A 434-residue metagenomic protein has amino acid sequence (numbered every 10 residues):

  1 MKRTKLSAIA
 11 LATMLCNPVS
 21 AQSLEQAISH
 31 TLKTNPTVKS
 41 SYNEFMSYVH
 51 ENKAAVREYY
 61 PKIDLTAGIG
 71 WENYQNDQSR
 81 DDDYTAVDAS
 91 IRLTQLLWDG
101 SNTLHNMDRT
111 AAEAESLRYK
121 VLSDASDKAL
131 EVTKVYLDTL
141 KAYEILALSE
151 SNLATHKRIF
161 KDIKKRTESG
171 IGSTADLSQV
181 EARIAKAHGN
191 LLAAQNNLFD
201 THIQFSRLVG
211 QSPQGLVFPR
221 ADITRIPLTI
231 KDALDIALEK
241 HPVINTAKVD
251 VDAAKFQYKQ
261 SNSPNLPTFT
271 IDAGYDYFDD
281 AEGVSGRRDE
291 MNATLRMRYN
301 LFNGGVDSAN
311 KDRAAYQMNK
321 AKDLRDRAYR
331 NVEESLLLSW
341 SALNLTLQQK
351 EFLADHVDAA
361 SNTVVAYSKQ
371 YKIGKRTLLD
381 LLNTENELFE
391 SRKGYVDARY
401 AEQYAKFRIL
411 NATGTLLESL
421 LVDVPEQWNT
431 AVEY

Functional and structural regions predicted by a protein language model:
M1-S20: Gram-negative bacterial Sec-dependent N-terminal signal peptides
R3, D127-I236, D250, S339-A342 (+3 more regions): Periplasmic alpha-helical coiled-coil/stalk elements that build and connect Gram-negative outer-membrane
S20-D64, G68, L97, S173 (+7 more regions): Bacterial Sec-pathway N-terminal export signals of envelope proteins
K39, K62-Y84, T94-S123, N245 (+4 more regions): Small/polar (Gly/Ser/Thr/Ala-rich) solvent-exposed segments that form structured loops/beta-strands/short helices used
S40-A55, D124, K128-S149, R158 (+5 more regions): Amphipathic alpha-helical coiled-coil segments
N73, G394-Y434: Acidic, low-complexity, intrinsically disordered peripheral segments
A86-D88, K134, Q179, D232 (+2 more regions): Transmembrane beta-barrel architecture of outer-membrane proteins
S90-R92, Y136, T270, T294-R296 (+1 more regions): Membrane-embedded beta-strand positions in outer-membrane beta-barrel channels/transporters
